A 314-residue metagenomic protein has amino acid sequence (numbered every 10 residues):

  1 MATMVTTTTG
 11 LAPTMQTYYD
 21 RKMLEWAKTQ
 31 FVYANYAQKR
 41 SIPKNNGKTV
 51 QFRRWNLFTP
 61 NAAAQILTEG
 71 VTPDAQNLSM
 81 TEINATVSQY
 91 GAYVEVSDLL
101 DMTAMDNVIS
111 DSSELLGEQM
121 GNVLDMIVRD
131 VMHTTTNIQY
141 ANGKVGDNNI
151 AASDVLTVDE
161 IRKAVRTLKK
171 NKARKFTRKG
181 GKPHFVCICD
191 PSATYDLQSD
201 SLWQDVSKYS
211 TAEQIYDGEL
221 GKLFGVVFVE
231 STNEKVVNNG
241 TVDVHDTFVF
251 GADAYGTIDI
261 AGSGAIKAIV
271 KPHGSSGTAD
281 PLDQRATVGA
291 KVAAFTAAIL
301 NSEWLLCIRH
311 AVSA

Functional and structural regions predicted by a protein language model:
M1-A85, A311: N-terminal "assembly arms/tails" that initiate or stabilize quaternary assembly in self-assembling proteins
A2-Y33, N149-K170, S192-A314: Sequence/fold signature of self-assembling virion shell proteins
G47, Q89, K182, L223 (+1 more regions): Extracytoplasmic
F52, E114, E118, C187 (+2 more regions): Hydrophobic alpha-helical segments involved in membrane association or supramolecular assembly
N56, D98, L116, C189-A193 (+1 more regions): Short, flexible loop/turn elements at secondary-structure junctions
N77-A104, G264: Short acidic, glycine/tyrosine-flanked loop/strand segments centered on an H-E-D-like triad
L99-K175, S313: Alpha-helical scaffold segments that mediate packing/assembly in large oligomeric complexes
K175-T194, Q198-D200: Aromatic- and glycine-enriched pocket-lining scaffold segments that form the walls of small-molecule binding clefts
